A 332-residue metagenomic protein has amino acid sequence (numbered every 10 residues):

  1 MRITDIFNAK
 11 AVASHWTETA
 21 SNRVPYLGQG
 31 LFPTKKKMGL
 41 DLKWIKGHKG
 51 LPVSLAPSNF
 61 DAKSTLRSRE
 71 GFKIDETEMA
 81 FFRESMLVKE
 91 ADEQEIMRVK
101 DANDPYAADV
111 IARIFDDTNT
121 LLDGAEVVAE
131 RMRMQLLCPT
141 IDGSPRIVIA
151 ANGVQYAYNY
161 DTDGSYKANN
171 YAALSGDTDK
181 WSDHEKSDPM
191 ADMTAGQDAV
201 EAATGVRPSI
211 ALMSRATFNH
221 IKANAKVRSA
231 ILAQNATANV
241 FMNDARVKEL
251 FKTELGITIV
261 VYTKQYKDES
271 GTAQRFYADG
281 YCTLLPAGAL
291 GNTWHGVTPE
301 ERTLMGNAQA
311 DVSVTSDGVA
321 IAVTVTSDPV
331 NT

Functional and structural regions predicted by a protein language model:
M1-K43: N-terminal alpha-helical "arm" segments
D5-I6, M213-S214, S327-N331: Extended, helix-rich structural scaffolds rather than catalytic motifs
L31-D101: Assembly/oligomerization interface modules of large self-assembling protein complexes
G39, S209-M213, V261-Y262: A structural signal for short, well-ordered beta-strand segments and their strand-loop junctions that often border
D41-I45, L212, L284-L285, T324-T326: Residues in well-ordered beta-strands of folded domains
F82-Y166, D188-A216, V319-T326: Long, contiguous amphipathic alpha-helices that act as assembly "spine/axial" helices in icosahedral shell and virion
V154-M242, R246-K252: Extended, solvent-exposed, turn-rich assembly/linker loops in the middle of proteins
H184, K226-T332: Sequence/fold signature of self-assembling virion shell proteins
